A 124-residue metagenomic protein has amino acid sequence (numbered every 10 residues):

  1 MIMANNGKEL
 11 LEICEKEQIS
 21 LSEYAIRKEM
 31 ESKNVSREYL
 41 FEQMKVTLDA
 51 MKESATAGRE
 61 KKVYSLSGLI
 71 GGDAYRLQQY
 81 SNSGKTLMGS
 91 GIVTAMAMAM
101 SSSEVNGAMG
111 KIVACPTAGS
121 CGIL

Functional and structural regions predicted by a protein language model:
M1-M109: Generic N-terminal targeting/processing segments that precede catalytic cores or assembly contacts
M109-L124: Conserved phosphate/anionic-ligand binding catalytic regions in large, soluble enzymes, centered on
